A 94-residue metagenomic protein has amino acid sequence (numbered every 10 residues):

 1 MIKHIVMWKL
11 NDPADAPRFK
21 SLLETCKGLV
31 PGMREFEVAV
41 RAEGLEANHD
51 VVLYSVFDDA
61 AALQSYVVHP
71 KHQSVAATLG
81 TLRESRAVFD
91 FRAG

Functional and structural regions predicted by a protein language model:
M1-V51, D58-V68, F91-G94: Short S/T/G/P-rich N-terminal loop/turn motif that feeds into the first structured element of a domain
P13, V56, L82-S85: Low-complexity, intrinsically disordered/propeptide-like segments
V68, Q73-S74: Long, contiguous binding/interaction regions
G80-G94: Charge-dense polyanion-binding interfaces
